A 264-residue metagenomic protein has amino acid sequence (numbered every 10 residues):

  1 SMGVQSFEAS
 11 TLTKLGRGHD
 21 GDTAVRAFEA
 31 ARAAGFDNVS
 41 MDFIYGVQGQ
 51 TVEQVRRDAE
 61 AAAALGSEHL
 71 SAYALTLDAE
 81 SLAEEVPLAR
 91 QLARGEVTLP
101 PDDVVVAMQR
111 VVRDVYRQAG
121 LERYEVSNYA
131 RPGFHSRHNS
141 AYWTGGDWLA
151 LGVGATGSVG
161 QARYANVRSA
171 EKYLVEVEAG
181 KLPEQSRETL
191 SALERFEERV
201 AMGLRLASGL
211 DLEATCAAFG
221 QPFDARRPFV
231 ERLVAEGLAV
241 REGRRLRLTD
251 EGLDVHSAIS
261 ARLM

Functional and structural regions predicted by a protein language model:
S1-Q221: C-terminal scaffold of the Radical SAM
G220-A235: Short amphipathic alpha-helical interaction segments
V234-R244: A short, conserved structural fragment
R245-T249: Minor-groove-contacting beta-hairpin "wing" of winged helix-turn-helix DNA-binding domains
E251-M264: Short, amphipathic alpha-helical interaction segments positioned at domain boundaries
